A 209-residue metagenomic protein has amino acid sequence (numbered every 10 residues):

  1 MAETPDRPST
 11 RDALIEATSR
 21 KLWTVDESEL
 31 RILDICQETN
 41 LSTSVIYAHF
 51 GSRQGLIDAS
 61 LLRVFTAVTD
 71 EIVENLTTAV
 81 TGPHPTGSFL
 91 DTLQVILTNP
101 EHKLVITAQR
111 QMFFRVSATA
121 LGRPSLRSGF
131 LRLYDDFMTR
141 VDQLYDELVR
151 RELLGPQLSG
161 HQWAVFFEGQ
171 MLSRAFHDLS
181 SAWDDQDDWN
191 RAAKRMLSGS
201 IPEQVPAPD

Functional and structural regions predicted by a protein language model:
M1-S9, Q204-D209: N-terminal intrinsically disordered/low-complexity leader segments
A2, T10-A13, A17, K21-A59 (+1 more regions): Helix-turn-helix
T10, R53, S60, V64-V68 (+4 more regions): Hydrophobic/aromatic residues within well-ordered alpha-helical segments
G51-G55, A59, V80, H84 (+5 more regions): Residues in soluble alpha-helical coiled-coils and helical-bundle/repeat scaffolds
A59, V73-R110, G160-A164, N190: Hydrophobic alpha-helical connector segments
V95-L104, Q111-G122, R195-S200: Helix-loop "lid/cap" segments that line or gate small-molecule binding pockets
V105-F114, P124-R151: Amphipathic alpha-helical packing segments from all-alpha helical-bundle domains
R127-L131, D135, V149-L197, Q204-D209: Hydrophobic/aromatic-rich alpha-helical bundle segments in the mid-to-C-terminal region
